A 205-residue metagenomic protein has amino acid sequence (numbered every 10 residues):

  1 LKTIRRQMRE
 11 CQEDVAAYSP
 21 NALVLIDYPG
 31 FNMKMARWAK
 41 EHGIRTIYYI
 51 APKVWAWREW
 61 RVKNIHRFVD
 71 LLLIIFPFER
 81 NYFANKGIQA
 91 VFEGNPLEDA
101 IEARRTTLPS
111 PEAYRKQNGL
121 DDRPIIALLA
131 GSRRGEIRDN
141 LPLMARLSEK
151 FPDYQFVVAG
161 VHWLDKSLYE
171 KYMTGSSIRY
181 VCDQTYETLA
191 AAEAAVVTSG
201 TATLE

Functional and structural regions predicted by a protein language model:
L1-N118, L129-N140, K150-D153, V161-W163: Active-site and donor-binding regions of nucleotide-sugar-utilizing enzymes
Y18, R67, D121, S176 (+1 more regions): Structured loop/turn residues at beta-strand edges in well-structured enzyme cores
N21-A22, I125, A194: Structural motif
R80-G87, S167-G175, E205: Short loop/helix-cap segments at secondary-structure boundaries that form the rim of catalytic
I125-I126, Q155: Residues that mark the start of a beta-strand
R134-E193: Donor-nucleotide binding loops and adjacent catalytic segments primarily of GT-B fold Leloir glycosyltransferases
Y186, L204-E205: Short alpha-helical segment that forms part of, or immediately flanks, the ligand-binding pocket in carbohydrate-active
A190-T203: Acidic donor-binding loop of glycosyltransferase active sites
